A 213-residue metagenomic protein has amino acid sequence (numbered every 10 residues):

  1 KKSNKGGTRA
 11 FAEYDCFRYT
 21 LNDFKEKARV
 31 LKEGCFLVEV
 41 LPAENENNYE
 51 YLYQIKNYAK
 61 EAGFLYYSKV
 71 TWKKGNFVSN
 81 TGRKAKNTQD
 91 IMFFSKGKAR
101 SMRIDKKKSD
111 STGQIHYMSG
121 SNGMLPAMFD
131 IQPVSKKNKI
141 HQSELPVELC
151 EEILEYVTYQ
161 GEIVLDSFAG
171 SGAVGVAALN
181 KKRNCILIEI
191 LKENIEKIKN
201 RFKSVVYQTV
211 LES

Functional and structural regions predicted by a protein language model:
K1-I195: Core catalytic lobe of class I
K182, F202, V206: Active-site catalytic pocket residues across diverse enzymes, especially alpha/beta-hydrolases
L187-I188, V206-S213: Asp-based, Mg2+/Mn2+-dependent phosphohydrolase catalytic module
I198-K199: Conserved SAM-binding loop
